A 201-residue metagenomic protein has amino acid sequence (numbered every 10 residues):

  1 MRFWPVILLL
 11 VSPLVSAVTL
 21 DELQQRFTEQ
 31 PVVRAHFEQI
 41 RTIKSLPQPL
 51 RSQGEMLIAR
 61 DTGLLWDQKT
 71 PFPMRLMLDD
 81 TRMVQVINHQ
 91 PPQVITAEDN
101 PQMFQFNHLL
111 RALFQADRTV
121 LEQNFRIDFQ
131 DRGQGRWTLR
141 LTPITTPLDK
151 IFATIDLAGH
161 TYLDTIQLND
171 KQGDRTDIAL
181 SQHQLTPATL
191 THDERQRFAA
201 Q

Functional and structural regions predicted by a protein language model:
M1-L9: Sec-dependent signal peptide recognition, specifically the positively charged N-region followed immediately by
M1-R2, A17-T19: Absolute protein N-terminus
V11-S16: N-terminal signal peptide c-region/cleavage motif recognized by signal peptidases
V18-D21, R26-H36, R41-T42, P49 (+1 more regions): Flexible, processing/modification-adjacent segments and terminal tails in exported/periplasmic/extracellular proteins
E22, E29-D80: N-terminal mature ectodomain segment of secretory-pathway/periplasmic proteins
F37, L64-Q68, M83-V86, L139-L141 (+1 more regions): Short hydrophobic/aromatic-rich beta-strand segments that constitute the beta-sheet cores of beta-sandwich/beta-barrel
E55-H108, T176: An acidic-aromatic
R118-Q201: Gly/Pro-enriched, hydrophobic low-complexity segments that function as extracytoplasmic propeptides/linkers
